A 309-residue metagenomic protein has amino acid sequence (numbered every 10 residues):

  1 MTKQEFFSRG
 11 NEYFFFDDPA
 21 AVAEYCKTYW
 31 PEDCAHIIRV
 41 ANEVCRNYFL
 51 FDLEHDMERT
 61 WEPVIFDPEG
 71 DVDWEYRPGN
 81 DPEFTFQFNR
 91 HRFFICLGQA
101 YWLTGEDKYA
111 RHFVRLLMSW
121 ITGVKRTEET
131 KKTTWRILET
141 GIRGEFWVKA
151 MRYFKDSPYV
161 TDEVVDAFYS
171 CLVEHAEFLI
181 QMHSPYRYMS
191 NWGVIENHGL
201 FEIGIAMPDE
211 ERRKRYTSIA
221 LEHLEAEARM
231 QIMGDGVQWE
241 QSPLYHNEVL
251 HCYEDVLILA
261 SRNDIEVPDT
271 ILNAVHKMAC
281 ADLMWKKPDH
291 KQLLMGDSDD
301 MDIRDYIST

Functional and structural regions predicted by a protein language model:
M1-V64: Extreme N-terminal leader/anchor segments
P68-D71, N80-A279, W285-K286: Aromatic-lined, polymer-binding surfaces characteristic of secreted/periplasmic polysaccharide-degrading enzymes
A228-R229, M295-D297: Domain-wide signal for the mature, well-folded portions of proteins, strongly enriched in nucleus-encoded organellar
D235-G236, D289-K291, D299: Detector for glycine-centered tight turns/loop "hinges" at secondary-structure junctions
P268-D269, H290-G296: Acidic/polar loop patches that form or flank catalytic/metal-binding clefts of enzymes that bind anionic ligands
M301-T309: Aromatic (Trp/Tyr) and acidic
